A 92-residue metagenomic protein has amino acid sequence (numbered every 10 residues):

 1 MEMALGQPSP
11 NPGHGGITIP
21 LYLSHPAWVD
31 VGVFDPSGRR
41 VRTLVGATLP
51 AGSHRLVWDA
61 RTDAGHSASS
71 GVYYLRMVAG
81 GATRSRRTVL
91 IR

Functional and structural regions predicted by a protein language model:
M1-F34, W58: Glycine-centered coil/turn sites that cap beta-strands in beta-rich domains
H14, H25, P50-A51, A64 (+1 more regions): Surface-exposed loops/turns
Y22-S24, R61, V78, I91: Solvent-exposed residues in well-ordered beta-strands and their adjoining turns, especially edge/terminal strands
V33-V41, Y73: Short, glycine-anchored, charge-dense loop/turn motifs used at functional sites
P36-S37, D63, A79: Short, ordered coil/turn segments that flank beta-strands lining enzyme active or ligand-binding pockets
A47-T48, R55, H66-R92: C-terminal tail/sorting-segment detector
W58-A64: Short, hydrophobic beta-strand segments
